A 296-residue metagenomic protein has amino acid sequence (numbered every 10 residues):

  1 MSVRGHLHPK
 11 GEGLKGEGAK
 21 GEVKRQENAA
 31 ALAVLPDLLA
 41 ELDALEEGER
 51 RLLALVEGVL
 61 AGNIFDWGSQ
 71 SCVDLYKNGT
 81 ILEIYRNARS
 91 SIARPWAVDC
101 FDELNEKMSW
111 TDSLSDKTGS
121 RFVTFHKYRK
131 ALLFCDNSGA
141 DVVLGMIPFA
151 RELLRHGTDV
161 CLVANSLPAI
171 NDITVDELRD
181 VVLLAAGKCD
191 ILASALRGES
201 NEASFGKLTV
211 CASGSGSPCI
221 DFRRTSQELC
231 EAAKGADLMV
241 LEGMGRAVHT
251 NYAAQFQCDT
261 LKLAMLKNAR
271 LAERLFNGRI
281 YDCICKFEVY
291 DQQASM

Functional and structural regions predicted by a protein language model:
M1-A131: Electropositive, gly/pro-rich neighborhoods at or near active sites that engage anionic ligands
E103-L104, G145-A150, E228, G235: Short, hydrophobic/aromatic alpha-helical segments in well-folded domains
K130, T158-L162, D259: Residues at the starts of beta-strands that form the adenosine-phosphate
K130-L132, D237-L238: Structural motif
C135-I147, L167-I170, M244-H249: Gly/Ser/Thr-rich loops at beta-strand to alpha-helix junctions that form or flank small-molecule/cofactor-binding
G139-L162: Histidine-anchored nucleotide/phosphate-binding helix
A164-S166, I173-M296: C-terminal functional extensions of proteins
